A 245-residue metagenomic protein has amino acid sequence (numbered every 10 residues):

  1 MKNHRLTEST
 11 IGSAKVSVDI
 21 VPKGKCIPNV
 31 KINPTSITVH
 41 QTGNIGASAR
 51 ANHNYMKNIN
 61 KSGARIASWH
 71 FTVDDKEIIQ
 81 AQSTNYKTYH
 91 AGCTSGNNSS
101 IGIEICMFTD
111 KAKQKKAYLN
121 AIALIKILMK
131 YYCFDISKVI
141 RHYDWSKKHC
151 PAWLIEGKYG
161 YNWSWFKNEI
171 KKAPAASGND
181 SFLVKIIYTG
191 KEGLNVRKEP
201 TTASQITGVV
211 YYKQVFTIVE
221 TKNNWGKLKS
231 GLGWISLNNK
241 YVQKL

Functional and structural regions predicted by a protein language model:
M1-N97, V215: N-terminal catalytic cores of peptidoglycan-degrading enzymes
M1-V21, I27-K31, F108-S181: Basic/polar, cationic surfaces and motifs that engage anionic cell-wall and phosphate/carboxylate ligands
G43-A47, K76-I79, T84-Y89, M107-A112 (+3 more regions): Solvent-exposed loop/turn segments at secondary-structure junctions within structured extracellular/periplasmic domains
N98-I105: Glycine-rich, often proline-containing surface loops adjacent to acidic residues and nearby aromatics that form
A175-N195, V209-Y211, E220-K222, Q243-L245: SH3-family beta-barrel domains
P200-Q205: Short alpha-helix capping/helix-loop boundary micro-motifs
T207-K244: SH3/SH3-like beta-barrel superfamily modules
